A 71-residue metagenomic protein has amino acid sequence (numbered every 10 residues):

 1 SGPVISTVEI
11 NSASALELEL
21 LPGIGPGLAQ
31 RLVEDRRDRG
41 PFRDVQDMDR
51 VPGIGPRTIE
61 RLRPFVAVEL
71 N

Functional and structural regions predicted by a protein language model:
S1-A13, N71: N-terminal, intrinsically disordered low-complexity tails/presequences enriched in Lys/Ser/Pro and small residues
I10, R39-G40, Q46: Helix-turn-helix/winged-helix DNA-binding modules
L18-L21, A29-V33, M48, R61-L62: Short alpha-helical segments in extracytoplasmic peptidoglycan/chitin-binding modules and envelope-associated proteins
D35-R37: Residue-level signature of tetratricopeptide-repeat
R39-F42, F65-N71: Short, solvent-exposed alpha-helical "recognition" segments
V45-M48, G53: Amphipathic, hydrophobic secondary-structure cores in small proteins
